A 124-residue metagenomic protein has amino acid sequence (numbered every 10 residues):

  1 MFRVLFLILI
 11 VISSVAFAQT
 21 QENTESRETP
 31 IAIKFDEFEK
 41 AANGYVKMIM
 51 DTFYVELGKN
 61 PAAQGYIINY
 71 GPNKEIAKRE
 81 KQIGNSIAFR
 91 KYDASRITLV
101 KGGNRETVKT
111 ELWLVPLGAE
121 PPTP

Functional and structural regions predicted by a protein language model:
M1-V4: Positively charged n-region of N-terminal signal peptides that target proteins for export
L9-A18: Hydrophobic h-region of N-terminal signal peptides that target proteins for export in Gram-negative bacteria
S14, G58-K59, Y92: A generic secondary-structure boundary signal that marks alpha-helix termini
E22-F53: Short, solvent-exposed beta-strand/turn patches at coil↔beta or beta↔helix junctions that act as interaction loops
N23-A32, G103-P124: Pro/Ala/Gly-rich low-complexity, hydrophilic intrinsically disordered segments
A32, Y54-E80, L99: Short, surface-exposed beta-strand segments enriched in small/polar/acidic residues
M48-V55, K81, N85: Solvent-exposed, polar/charged alpha-helical surfaces in well-ordered, non-transmembrane soluble domains, broadly
I67-I68, K78-L114: A non-catalytic structural micro-motif
